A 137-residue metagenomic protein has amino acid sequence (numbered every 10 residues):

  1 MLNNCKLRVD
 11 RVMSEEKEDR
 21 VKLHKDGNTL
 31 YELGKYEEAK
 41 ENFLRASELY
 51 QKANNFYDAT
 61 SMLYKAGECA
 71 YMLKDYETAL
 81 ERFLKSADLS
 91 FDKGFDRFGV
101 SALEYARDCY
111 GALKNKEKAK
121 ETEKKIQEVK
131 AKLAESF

Functional and structural regions predicted by a protein language model:
E16-K52: Alpha-helical segment of the N-proximal tetratricopeptide repeat
